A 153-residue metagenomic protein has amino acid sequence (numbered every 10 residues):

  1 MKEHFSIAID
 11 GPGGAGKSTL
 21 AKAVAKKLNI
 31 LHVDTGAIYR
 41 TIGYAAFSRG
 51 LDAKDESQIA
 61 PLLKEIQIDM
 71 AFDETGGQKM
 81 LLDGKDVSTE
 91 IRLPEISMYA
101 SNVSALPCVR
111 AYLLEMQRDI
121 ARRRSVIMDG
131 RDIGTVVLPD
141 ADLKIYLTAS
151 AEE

Functional and structural regions predicted by a protein language model:
M1-H4: Phosphate-binding P-loop
I7-I9: Hydrophobic anchor at the beta1->P-loop junction of P-loop NTPases
P12: P-loop (Walker A) phosphate-binding loop of NTP-binding proteins
G16: Conserved glycine(s) of the Walker
L20: Hydrophobic positions on the alpha1 helix immediately C-terminal to the Walker A/P-loop
A25-D34, S48-D52: Post-Walker A helix-loop "phosphate-sensing" segment adjacent to the P-loop in P-loop NTPases
A37-S125, T135-V137, E152-E153: ATP-dependent small-molecule kinase phosphotransfer cores that center on conserved nucleotide phosphate-binding segments
P139-E153: Conserved phosphate-donor/acceptor-positioning beta-strand/loop module used by diverse small-molecule
